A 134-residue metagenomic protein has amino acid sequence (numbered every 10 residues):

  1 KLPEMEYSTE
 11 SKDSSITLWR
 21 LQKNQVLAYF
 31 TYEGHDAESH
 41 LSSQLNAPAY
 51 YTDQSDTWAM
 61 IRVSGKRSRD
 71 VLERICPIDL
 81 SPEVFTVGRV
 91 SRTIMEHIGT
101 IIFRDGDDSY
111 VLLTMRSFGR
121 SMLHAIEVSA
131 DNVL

Functional and structural regions predicted by a protein language model:
K1-L134: Basic, glycine/lysine-rich polyanion-binding surfaces/domains
